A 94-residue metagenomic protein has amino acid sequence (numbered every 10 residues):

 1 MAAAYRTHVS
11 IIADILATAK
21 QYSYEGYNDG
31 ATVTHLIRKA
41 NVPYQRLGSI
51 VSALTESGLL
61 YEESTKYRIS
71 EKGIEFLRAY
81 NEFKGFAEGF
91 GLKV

Functional and structural regions predicted by a protein language model:
M1-T18: Short alpha-helical segments that sit at the start of domains
A2, A40-T55: Short amphipathic alpha-helical interaction segments
L16-Y24, N81: Short, locally clustered residues in the helix-turn-helix/winged-helix DNA-binding domain
Y24-K39: Short acidic, hydrophobic short linear motifs in intrinsically disordered regions
T55-T65: A short, conserved structural fragment
T65-L77: Accessory beta->alpha helical hairpin/"wing" motif in late/C-terminal subdomains of nucleic-acid enzymes
I74-V94: Short, amphipathic alpha-helical interaction segments positioned at domain boundaries
